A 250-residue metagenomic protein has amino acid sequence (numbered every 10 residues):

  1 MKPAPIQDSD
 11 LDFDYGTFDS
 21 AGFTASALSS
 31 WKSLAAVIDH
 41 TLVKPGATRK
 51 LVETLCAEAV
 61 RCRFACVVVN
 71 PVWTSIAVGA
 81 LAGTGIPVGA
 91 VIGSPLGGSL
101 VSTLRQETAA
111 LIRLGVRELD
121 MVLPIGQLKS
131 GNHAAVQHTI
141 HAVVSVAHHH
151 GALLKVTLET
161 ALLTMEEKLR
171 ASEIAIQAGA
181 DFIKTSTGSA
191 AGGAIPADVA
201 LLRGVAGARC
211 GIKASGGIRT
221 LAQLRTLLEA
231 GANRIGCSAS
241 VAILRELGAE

Functional and structural regions predicted by a protein language model:
M1-I38: Charged, compositionally biased N-terminal leader segments and the immediate start of the first structured element
F23-C62, C66, V72-I212, T220-A242 (+1 more regions): Alpha/beta enzyme core
S215: Short hydrophobic "strand-cap" motifs at the C-terminus of beta-strands
